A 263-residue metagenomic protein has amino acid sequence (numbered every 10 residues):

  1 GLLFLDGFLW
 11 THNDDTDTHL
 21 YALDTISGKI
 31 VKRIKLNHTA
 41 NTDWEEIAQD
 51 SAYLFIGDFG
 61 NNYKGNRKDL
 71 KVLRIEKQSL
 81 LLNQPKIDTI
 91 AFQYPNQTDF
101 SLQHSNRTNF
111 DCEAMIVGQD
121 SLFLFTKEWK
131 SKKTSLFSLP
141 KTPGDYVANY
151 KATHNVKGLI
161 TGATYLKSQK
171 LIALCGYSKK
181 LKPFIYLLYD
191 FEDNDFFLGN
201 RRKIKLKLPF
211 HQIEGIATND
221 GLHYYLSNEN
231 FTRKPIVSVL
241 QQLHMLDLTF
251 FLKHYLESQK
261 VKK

Functional and structural regions predicted by a protein language model:
G1-K263: Sequence/structural signature of beta-propeller domains
